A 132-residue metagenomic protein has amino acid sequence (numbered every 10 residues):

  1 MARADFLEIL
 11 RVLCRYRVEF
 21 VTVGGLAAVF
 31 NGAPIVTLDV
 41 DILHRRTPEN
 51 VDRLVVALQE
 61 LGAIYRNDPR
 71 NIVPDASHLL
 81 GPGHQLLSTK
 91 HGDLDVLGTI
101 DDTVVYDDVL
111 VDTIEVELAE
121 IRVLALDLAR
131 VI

Functional and structural regions predicted by a protein language model:
M1-I132: Compositionally biased terminal segments of proteins
